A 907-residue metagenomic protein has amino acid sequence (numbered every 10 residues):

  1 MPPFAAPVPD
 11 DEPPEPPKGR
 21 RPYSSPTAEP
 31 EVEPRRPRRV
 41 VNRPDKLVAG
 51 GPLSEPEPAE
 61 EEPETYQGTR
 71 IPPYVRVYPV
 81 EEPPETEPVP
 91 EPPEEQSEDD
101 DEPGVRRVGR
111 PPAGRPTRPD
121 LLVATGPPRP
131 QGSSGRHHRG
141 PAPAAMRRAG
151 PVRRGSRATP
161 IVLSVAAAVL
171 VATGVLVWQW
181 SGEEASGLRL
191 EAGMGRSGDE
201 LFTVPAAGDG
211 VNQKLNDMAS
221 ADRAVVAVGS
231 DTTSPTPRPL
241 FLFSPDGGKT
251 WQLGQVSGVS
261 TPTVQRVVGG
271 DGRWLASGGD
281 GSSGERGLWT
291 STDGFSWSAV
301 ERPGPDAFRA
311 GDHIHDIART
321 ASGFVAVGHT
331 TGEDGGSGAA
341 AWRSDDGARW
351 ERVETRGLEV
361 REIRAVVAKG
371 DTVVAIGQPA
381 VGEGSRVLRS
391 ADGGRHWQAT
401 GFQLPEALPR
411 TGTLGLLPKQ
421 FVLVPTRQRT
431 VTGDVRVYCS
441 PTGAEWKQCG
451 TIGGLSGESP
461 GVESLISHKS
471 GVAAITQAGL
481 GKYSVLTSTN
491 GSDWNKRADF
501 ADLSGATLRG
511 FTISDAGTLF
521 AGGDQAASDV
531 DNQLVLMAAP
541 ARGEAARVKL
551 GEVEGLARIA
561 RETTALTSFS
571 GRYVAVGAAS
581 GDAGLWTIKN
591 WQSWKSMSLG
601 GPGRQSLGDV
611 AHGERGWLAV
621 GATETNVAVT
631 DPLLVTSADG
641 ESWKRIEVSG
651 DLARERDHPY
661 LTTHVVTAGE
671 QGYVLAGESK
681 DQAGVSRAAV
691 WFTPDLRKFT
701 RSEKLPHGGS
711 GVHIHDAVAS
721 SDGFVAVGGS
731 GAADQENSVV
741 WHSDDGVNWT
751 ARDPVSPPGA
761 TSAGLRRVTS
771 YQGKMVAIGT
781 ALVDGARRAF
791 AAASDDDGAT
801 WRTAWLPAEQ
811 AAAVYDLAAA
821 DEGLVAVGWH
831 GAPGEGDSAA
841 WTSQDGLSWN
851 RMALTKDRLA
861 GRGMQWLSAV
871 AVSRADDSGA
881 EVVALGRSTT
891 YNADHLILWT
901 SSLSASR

Functional and structural regions predicted by a protein language model:
A142-G187, V422, L519, L618: Hydrophobic single-pass membrane-targeting/anchoring helices
E200-G210, L253-S260, V300-A307, V353-E359 (+10 more regions): Short loop/turn motifs that cap or connect beta-strands within the blades of beta-propeller-type repeat domains
V204-P239, V264-Q265: Beta-strand-rich domains and repeat architectures in extracellular enzymes and scaffolds, especially beta-propellers
V211-D217, S260-G269, F308-R319, L358-K369 (+10 more regions): Repeated scaffold domains used in trafficking and secretory/extracellular systems, primarily beta-propellers
S220-V228, G272-A276, R319-V327, D371-I376 (+10 more regions): Entry beta-strands of beta-propeller and related beta-repeat scaffolds
D231-T236, D280-G284, T330-G335, P379-E383 (+10 more regions): Short glycine/acidic-enriched loop and turn motifs that connect beta-strands
S244-P245, T290-S291, R343-S344, S390-A391 (+10 more regions): Conserved Ser/Thr-centered positions that define the repeating blades of beta-propeller domains
G510-T512, F520-G522, A527-A538, R542-A545 (+3 more regions): Blade-level signature of beta-propeller repeat domains, shared across WD40, Kelch, NHL, RCC1 and BNR/Asp-box propellers
